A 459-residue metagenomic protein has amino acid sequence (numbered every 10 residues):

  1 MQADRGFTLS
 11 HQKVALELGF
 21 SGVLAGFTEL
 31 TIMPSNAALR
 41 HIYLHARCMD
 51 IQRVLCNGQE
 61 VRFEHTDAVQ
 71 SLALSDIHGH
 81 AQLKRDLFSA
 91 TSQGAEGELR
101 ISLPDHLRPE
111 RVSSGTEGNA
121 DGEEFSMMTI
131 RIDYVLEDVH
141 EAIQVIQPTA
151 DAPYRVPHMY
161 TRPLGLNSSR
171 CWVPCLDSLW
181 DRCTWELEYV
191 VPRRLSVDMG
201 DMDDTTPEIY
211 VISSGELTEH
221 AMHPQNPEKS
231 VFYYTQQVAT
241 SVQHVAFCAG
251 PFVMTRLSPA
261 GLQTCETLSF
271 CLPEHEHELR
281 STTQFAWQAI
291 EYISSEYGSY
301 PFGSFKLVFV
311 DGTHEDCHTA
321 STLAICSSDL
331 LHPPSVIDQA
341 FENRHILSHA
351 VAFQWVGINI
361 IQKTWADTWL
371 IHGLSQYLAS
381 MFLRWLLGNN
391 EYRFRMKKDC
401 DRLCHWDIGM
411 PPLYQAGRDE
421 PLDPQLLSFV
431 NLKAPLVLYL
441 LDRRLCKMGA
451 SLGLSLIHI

Functional and structural regions predicted by a protein language model:
M1-G303, D329, L426-S428, R443 (+1 more regions): Acidic/His-enriched low-complexity segments
T28, N57, Y234, F270-I457: Hydrophobic alpha-helical and helix-loop surface patches within well-folded domains that function as non-catalytic
